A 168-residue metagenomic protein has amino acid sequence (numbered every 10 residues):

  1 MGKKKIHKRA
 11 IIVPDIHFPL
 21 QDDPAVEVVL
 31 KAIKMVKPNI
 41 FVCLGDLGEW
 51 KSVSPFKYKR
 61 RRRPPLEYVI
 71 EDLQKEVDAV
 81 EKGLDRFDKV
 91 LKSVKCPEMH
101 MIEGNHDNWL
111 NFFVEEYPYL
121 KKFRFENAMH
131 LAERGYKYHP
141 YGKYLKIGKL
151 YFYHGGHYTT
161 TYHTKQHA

Functional and structural regions predicted by a protein language model:
M1-D23, G148: Mobile, glycine- and charge-enriched loop segments and immediately flanking short secondary-structure elements within
M1-G2, K31-A32, T161-H167: Short, flexible, glycine/charge-rich loop motifs used to bind or transfer phosphoryl groups or to couple energy/partner
K4-I6, V29, E133, P140: Short, flexible coil/linker segments at or flanking structured domains
I12-P14, I40-D46, E98-G104, H139 (+2 more regions): Active-site neighborhood of phospho(di)ester-bond hydrolases with catalytic His/Asp-centered motifs
F18-R134: Core catalytic region of metal-dependent phosphoesterases/phosphodiesterases, especially metallo-beta-lactamase-like
W109-A168: Acidic, His/Gly-enriched loop-helix segments that form or flank divalent-metal centers in metallo-dependent hydrolases
